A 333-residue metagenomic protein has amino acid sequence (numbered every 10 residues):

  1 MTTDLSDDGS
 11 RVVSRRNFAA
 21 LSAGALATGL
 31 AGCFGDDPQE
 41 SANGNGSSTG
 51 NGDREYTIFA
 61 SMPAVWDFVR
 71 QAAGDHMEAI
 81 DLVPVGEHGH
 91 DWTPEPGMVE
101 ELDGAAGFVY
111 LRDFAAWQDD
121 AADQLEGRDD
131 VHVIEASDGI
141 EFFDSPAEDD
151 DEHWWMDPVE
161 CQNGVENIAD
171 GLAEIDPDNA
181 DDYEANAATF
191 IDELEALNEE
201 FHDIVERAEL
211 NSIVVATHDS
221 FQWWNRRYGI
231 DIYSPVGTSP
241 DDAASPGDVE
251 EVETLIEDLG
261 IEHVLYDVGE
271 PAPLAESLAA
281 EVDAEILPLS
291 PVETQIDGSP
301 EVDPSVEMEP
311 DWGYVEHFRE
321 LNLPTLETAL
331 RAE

Functional and structural regions predicted by a protein language model:
T2-R15, A19-G29, C33-E333: Extracytoplasmic metal-acquisition and chelation regions
